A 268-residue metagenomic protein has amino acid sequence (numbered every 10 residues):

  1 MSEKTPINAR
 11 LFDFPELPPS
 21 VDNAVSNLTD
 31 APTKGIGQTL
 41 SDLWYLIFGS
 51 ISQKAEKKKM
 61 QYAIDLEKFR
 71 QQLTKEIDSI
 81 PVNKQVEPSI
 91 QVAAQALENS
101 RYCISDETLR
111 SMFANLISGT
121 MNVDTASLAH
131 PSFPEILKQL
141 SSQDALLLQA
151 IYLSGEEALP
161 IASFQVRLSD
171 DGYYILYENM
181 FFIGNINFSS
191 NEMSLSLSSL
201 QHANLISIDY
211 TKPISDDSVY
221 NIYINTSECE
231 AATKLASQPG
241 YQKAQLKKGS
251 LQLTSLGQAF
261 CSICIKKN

Functional and structural regions predicted by a protein language model:
M1-N8: Ser/Thr- and Pro/Gly-biased, low-complexity intrinsically disordered regions that serve as regulatory linkers
A9-L140: Charged, alpha-helical interface segments at or near domain boundaries
S89-V92, I183-I214: Short amphipathic alpha-helical interaction segments
T108, L128-E135, Q139-L146, F188-Q201 (+2 more regions): Short, well-structured alpha-helical interface segments that form or flank functional binding sites
N115-S118, A150, S199: Short, hydrophobic/amphipathic alpha-helical patches that form generic packing surfaces within helical domains
L128-N185: Short amphipathic alpha-helical interface segments
Y174-I175, A203-E228: Soluble C-terminal extramembrane regulatory/interaction domains of multi-pass membrane proteins
D216-N268: Short, amphipathic alpha-helical interaction segments positioned at domain boundaries
